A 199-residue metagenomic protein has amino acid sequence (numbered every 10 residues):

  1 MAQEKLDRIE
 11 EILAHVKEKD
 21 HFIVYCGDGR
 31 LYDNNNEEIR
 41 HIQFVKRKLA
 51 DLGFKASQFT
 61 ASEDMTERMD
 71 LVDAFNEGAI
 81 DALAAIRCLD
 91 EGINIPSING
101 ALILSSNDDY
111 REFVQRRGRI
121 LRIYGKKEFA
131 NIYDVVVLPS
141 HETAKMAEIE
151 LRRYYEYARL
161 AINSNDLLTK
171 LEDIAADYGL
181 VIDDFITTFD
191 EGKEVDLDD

Functional and structural regions predicted by a protein language model:
M1-K46: Conserved strand-helix element at the start of the C-terminal RecA-like helicase core
E4-D7, E11, D70, R87 (+1 more regions): Short, contiguous clusters of charged residues that form electrostatic/catalytic patches at enzyme active sites, used
E11-H15, K48, A74, R119-I120: A generic secondary-structure signal
A14-K17, N76-E77, G125: Residue-level signal for alpha-helix termini/capping positions
I23, E37-I93: Conserved helicase ATPase core of P-loop NTP-dependent helicases/translocases
D28-R30, S62, N107, L138: Residue-level signal for short, function-critical loop segments
A84-I86, E91-N107, E112-R116, F129-V136: A short beta-strand element within the Helicase C-terminal
R111-R117, L121-L197: A conserved SF2-helicase RecA2
